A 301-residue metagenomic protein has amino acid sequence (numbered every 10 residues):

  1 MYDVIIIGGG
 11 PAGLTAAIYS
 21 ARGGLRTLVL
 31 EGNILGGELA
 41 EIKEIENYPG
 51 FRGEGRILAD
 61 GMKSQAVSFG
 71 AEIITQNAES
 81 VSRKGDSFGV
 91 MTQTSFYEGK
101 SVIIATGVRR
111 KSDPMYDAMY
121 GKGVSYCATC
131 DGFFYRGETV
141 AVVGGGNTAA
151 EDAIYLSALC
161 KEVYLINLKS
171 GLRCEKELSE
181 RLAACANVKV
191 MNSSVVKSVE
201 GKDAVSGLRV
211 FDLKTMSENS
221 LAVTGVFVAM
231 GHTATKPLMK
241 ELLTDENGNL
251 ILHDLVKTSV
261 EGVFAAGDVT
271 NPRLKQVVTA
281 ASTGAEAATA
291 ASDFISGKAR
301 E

Functional and structural regions predicted by a protein language model:
M1-I7, G23, E41, A71-E138 (+6 more regions): FAD-binding core/adjacent interface of flavoenzyme oxidoreductases
M1-I7, R22-G23, F211-D212, N219-G225 (+4 more regions): Rossmann-like nucleotide/phosphate-binding core characteristic of flavoprotein oxidoreductases
Y2-F69, T148-E175: Beta1-alpha1 glycine-rich phosphate/pyrophosphate-binding loop at the start of Rossmann-like nucleotide-binding domains
G8-G13, G107, G144-G146, G267: Conserved phosphate-binding and hydrolysis motifs of nucleotide-dependent enzymes
A66-T92, Y97-E98, A158-D254, D293-E301: A Rossmann-like FAD-binding core segment of flavoenzymes
S112-D113, A150-A153, R173, E218 (+2 more regions): Glycine/Thr-rich phosphate-binding loops of Rossmann-like dinucleotide-binding domains
A118-F134, V228-T279, T283-D293: FAD-site-proximal beta/loop scaffold in flavoenzymes
D131-A158: Conserved FAD-binding catalytic core of PHBH/FMO-like flavoproteins
